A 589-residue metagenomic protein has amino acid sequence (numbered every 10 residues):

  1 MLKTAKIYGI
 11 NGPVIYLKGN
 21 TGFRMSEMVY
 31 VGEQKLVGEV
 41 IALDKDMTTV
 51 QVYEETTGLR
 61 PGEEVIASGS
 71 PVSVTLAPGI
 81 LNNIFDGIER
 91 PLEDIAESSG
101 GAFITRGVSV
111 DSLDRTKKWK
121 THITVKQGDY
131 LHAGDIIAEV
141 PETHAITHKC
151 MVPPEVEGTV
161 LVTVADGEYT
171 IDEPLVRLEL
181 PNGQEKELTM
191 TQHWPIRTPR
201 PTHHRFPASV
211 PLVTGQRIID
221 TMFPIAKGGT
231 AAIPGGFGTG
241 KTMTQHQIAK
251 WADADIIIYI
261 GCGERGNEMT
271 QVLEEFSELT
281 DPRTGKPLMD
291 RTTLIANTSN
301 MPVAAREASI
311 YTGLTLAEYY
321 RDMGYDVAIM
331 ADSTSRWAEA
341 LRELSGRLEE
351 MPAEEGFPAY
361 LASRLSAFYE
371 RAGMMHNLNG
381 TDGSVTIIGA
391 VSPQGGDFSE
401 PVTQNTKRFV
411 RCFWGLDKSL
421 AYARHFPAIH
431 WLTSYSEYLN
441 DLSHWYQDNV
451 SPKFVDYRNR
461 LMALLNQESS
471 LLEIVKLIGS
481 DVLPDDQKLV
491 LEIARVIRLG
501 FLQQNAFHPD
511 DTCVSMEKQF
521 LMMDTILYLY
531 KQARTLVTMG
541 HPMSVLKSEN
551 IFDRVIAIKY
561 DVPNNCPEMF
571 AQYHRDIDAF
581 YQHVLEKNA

Functional and structural regions predicted by a protein language model:
M1-T105: N-terminal accessory targeting/assembly segments
N20, Q34, S70-P71, E89 (+4 more regions): Short, surface-exposed secondary-structure boundary micro-motifs
A42-T48, P78-E89, I146-G167, K186-R200: Short, compositionally biased
K45-T48, S70, V156-V160, D220 (+3 more regions): Metallocofactor- and cofactor-centric catalytic cores in central/energy metabolism, strongly enriched
V52, T57, K120-Y130, V160-E168: Short histidine-centered loop motifs in beta-beta connectors
E97-E155, T170-T230, T244-Q247, P282-M301 (+1 more regions): P-loop NTPase nucleotide-binding/switch module
T221-M222, G228-R554: P-loop NTPase catalytic core
G540-A589: C-terminal amphipathic alpha-helical interaction region
